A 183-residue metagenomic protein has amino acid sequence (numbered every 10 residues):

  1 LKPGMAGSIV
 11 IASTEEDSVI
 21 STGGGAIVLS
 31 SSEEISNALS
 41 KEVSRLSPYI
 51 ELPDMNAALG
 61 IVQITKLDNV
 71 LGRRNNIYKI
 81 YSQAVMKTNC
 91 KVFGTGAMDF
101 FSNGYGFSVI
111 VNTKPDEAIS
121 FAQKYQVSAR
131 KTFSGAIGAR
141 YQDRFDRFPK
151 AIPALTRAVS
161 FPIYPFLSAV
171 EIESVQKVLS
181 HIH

Functional and structural regions predicted by a protein language model:
L1: Catalytic PLP-binding core of fold-type I/II PLP enzymes
G4-M5, Q83: Solvent-exposed polar/charged
M5-L39: Active-site PLP attachment segment
E33-H183: PLP-dependent aminotransferase class I/II
